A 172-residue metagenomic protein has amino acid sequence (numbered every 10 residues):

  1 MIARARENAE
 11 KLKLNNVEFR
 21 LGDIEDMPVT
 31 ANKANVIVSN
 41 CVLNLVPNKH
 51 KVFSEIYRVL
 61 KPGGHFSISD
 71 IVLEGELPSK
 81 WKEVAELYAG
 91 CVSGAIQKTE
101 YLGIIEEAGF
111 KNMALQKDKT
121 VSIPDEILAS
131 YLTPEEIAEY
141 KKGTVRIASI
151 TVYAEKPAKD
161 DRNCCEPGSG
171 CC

Functional and structural regions predicted by a protein language model:
A5-R6: Conserved SAM-binding loop
L12-D26: Conserved SAM-binding strand-loop segment of SAM-dependent methyltransferases
E25-V36: A short acidic, Gly/Pro-enriched loop at the edge of an enzyme's catalytic core that lines a small-molecule cofactor
V38-V42, I68: A short beta-strand submotif of the Rossmann-like class I SAM-dependent methyltransferase core that lines
N44-L45, C91: A short His-aromatic
H50-H65: A short glycine-rich, Lys/Arg-flanked "PGG" loop and its adjoining helix->strand segment in the class I
V72-V92, G103: Short, glycine-/aromatic-enriched active-site segment of Class I SAM-dependent methyltransferases
I104-C172: C-terminal lobe and adjacent flexible extensions of AdoMet/dcAdoMet transferase-like proteins
